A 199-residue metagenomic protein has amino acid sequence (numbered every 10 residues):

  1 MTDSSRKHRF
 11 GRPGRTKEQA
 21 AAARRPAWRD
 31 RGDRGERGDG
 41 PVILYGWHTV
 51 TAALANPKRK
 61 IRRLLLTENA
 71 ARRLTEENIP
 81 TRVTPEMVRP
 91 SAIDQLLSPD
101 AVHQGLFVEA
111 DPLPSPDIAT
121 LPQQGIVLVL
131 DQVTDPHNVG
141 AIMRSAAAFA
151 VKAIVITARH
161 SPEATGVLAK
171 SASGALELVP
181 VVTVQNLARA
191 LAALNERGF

Functional and structural regions predicted by a protein language model:
M1-D117: N-terminal positively charged helical leader segments and presequences
P122-F199: RNA substrate-binding interface of SAM-dependent RNA methyltransferases
